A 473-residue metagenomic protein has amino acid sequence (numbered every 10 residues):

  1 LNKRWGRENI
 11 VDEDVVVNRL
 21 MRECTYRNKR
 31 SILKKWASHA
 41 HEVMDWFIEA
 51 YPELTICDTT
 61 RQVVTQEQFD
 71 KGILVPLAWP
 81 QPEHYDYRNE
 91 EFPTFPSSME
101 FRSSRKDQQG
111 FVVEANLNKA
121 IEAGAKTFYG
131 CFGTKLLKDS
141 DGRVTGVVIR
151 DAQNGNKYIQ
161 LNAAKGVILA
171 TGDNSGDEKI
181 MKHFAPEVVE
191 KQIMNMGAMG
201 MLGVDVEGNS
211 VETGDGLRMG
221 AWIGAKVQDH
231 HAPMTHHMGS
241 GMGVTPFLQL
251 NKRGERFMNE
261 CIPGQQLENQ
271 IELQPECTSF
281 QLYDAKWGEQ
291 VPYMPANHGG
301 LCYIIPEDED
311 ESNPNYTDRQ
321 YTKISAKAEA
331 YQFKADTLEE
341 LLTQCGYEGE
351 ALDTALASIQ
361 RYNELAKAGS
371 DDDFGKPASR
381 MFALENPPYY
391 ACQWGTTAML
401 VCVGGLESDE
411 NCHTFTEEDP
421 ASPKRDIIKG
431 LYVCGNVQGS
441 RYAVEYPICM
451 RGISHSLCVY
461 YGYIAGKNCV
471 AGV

Functional and structural regions predicted by a protein language model:
L1-T55, T59: Redox-cofactor-proximal catalytic regions of oxidoreductases
R27-I32, A50-V64, K226-H230, M258-N259 (+1 more regions): A short alpha-helix-loop-beta-strand transition element characteristic of N-terminal alpha/beta dinucleotide-binding
W36-K157, E178-K179, A366-N386: Conserved redox-cofactor binding core of oxidoreductases
K135, E348-E445: A glycine-rich dinucleotide-binding beta-alpha-beta segment and adjacent secondary-structure elements that constitute
R150, A163-A164, L169-T171, K252 (+1 more regions): Short, well-ordered coil/turn residues at beta-beta hairpins and beta-strand->alpha-helix junctions within
N154-K157, N162-H237, C449-R451, H455-I464 (+1 more regions): Glycine-rich loop(s) and the adjacent beta-strand/alpha-helix scaffold that form part
I159, N297, E307-E311, G404-V473: C-terminal structured subdomain/cap of oxidoreductase catalytic cores
T213, L217, I223-Y347: An anion/pyrophosphate-binding glycine-rich loop and adjacent beta-alpha core in soluble alpha-beta enzymes
